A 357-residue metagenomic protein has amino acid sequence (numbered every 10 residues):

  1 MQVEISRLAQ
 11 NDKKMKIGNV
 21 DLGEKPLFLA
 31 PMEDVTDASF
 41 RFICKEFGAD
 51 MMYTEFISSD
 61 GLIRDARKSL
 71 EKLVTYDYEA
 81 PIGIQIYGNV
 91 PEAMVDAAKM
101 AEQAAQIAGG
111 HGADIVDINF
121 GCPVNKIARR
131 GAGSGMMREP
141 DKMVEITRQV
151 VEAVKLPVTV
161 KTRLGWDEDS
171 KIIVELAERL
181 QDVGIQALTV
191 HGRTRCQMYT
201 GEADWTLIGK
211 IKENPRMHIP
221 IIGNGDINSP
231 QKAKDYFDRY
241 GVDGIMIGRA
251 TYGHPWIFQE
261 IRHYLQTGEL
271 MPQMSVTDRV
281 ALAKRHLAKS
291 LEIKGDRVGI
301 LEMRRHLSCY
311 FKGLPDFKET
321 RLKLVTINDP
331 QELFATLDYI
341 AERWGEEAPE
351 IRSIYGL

Functional and structural regions predicted by a protein language model:
E4, D12-L357: Flavin-dependent oxidoreductase catalytic cores
